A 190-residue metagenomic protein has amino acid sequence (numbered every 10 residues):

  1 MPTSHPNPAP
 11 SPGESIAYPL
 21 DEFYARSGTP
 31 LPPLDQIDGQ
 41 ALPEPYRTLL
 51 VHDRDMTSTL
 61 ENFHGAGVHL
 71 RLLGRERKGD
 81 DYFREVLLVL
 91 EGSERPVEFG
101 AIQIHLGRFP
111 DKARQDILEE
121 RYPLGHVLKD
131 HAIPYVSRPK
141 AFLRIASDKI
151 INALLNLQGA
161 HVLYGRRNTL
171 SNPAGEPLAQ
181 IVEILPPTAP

Functional and structural regions predicted by a protein language model:
P2-F83, L87-V89, E94-R167, S171-P190: N-terminal domain-onset segments
